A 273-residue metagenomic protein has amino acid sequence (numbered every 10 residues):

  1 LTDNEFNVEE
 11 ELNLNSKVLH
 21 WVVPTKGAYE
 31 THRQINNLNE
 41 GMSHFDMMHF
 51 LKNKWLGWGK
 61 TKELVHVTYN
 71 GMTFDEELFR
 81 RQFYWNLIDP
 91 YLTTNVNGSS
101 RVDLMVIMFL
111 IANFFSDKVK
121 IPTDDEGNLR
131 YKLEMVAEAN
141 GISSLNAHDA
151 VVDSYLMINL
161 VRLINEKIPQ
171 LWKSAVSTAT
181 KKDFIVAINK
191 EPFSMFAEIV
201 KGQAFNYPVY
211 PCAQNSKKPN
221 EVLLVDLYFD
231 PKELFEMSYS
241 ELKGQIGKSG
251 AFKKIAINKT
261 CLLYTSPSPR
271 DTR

Functional and structural regions predicted by a protein language model:
L1-N4, D226-Y228: Residue-level signal for short segments within beta-strands and strand-turn junctions of well-structured beta-sheet
T2-H32, W58-P169, A175-T178: Metal-dependent phosphoesterase core characteristic of DEDDh/y 3'-5' exonuclease domains
I35-M42: Glycine-rich phosphate-binding "P-loop"
M42-L51: Glycine-rich, highly charged phosphate/nucleotide-binding loops
T178-G247: Acidic catalytic cores of enzymes that act on phosphate-bearing nucleotides/polynucleotides
Y264-T272: Single conserved hydrophobic/aromatic residue that forms the stacking wall/gate of nucleotide- or nucleobase-binding
